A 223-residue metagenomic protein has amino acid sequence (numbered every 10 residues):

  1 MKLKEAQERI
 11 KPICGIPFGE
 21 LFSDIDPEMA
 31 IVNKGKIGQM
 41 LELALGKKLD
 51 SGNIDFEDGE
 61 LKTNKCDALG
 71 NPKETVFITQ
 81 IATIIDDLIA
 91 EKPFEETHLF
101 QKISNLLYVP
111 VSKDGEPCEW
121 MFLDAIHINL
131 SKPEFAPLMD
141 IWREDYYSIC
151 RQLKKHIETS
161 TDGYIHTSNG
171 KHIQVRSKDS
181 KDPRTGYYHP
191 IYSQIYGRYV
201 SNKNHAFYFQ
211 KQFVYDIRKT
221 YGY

Functional and structural regions predicted by a protein language model:
M1-Y223: Nucleic-acid endonuclease domains
